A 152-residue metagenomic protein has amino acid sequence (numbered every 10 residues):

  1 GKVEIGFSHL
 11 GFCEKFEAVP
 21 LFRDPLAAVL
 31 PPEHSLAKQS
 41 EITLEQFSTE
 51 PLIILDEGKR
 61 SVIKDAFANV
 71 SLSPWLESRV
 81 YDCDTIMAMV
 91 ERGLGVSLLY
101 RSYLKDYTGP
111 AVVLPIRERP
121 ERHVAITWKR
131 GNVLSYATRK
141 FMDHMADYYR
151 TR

Functional and structural regions predicted by a protein language model:
G1-V3, S8-H9, G58-V112: Hydrophobic hinge/microswitch elements
H9, E50-S71, L134-D143, R152: Secondary-structure junction motif
C13-P25, Q39, D84-G131, K140: Beta-alpha-beta core module
K15-L52: Flexible hinge/capping segments at coil-to-helix
F22, E45-T49, A68, V90-E91 (+2 more regions): Alpha-helix boundary recognition
L30, I54-D56, V80, W128-R130 (+1 more regions): Short beta-strand/turn micro-motifs composed of small residues that flank or help shape donor/cofactor-binding pockets
E45, H123, T127-R152: Extended ligand-binding regions for polar small-molecule ligands
